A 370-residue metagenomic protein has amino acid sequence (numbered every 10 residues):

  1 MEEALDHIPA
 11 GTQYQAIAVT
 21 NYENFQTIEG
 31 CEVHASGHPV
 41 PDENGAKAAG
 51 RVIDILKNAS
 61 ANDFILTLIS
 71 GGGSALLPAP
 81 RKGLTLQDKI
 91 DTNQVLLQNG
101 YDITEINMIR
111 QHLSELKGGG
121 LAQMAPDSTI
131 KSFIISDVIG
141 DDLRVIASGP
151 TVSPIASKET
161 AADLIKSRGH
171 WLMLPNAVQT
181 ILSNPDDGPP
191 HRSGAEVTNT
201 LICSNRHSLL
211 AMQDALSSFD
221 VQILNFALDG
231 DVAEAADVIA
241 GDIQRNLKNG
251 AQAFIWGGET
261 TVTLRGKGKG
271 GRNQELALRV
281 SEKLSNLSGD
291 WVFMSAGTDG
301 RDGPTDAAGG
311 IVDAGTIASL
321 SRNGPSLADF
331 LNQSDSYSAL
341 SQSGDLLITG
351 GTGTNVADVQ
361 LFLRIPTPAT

Functional and structural regions predicted by a protein language model:
E3-T12, G30-E32, I53, K57 (+5 more regions): A glycine- and small-aliphatic-rich helix-loop capping segment at beta-alpha/alpha-beta transitions that lines
V19-A61, I109-R110: Glycine-rich oxoanion-binding loops at beta->alpha junctions
A35-N44, L97-A125, D302-F330, D335: Proline/glycine-rich low-complexity loops and linkers
K57-V145, P150-V152, N332-D335, A339-G344 (+1 more regions): Glycine-rich, mobile lid/loop segments that gate access to catalytic sites or pores
L84-Y101, P154-G169, K267-F293: Gly/Ser/Thr-rich active-site loops/lids in small-molecule metabolic enzymes that frequently grip phosphoryl groups
S128-K131, S153-V238, D242-N246: Accessory alpha-helical/coil subdomains and C-terminal extensions that flank or cap enzyme catalytic cores
R206, L210, S218-S295, P304: Active-site segments that bind and position negatively charged phosphate/pyrophosphate groups
L278-T370: Internal helix-turn-beta structural module
